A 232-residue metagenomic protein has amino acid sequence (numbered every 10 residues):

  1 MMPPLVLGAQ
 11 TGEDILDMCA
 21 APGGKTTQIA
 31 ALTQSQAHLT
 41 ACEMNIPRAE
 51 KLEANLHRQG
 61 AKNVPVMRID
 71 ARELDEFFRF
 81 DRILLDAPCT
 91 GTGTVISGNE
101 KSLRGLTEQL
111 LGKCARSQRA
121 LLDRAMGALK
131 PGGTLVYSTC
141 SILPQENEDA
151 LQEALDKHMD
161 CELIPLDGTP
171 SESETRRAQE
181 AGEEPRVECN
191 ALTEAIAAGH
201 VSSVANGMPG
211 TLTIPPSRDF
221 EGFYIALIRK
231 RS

Functional and structural regions predicted by a protein language model:
M1-S232: S-adenosylmethionine
